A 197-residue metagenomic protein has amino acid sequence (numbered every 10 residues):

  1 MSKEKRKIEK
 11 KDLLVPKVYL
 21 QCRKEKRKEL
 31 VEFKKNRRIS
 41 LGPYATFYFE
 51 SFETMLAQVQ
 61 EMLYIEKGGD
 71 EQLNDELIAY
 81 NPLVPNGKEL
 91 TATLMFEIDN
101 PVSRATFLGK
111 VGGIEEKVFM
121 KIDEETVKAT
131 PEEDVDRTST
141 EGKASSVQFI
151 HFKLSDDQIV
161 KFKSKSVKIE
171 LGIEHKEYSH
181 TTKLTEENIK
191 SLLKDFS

Functional and structural regions predicted by a protein language model:
S2-E89, E97-S197: Long, contiguous binding/interaction regions
